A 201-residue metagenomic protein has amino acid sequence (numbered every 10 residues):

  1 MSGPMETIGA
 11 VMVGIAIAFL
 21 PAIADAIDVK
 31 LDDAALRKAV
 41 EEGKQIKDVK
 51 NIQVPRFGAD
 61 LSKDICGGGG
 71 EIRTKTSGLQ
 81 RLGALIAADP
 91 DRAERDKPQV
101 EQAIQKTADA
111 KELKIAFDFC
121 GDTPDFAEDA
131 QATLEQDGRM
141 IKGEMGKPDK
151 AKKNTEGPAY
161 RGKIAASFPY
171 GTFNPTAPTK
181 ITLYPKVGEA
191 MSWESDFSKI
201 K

Functional and structural regions predicted by a protein language model:
M1-M12: Bacterial N-terminal signal peptides that target proteins for export
V11-F19: Bacterial N-terminal signal peptides
D25-T179, Y184-K201: Conserved functional micro-motifs across diverse proteins
